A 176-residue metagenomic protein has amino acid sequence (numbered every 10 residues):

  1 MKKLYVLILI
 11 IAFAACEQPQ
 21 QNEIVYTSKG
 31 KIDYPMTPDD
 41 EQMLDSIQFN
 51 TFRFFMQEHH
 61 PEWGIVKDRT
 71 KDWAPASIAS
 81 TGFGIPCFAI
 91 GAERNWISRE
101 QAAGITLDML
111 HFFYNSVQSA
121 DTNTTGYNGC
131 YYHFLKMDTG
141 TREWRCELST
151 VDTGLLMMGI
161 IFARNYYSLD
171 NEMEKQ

Functional and structural regions predicted by a protein language model:
K2-I8: Sec-dependent signal peptide recognition, specifically the positively charged N-region followed immediately by
K3, Q18-S28, T81, V151-M157: Short, compositionally biased low-complexity segments
A12-A15: C-terminal motif of bacterial Sec signal peptides marking the signal peptidase cleavage site
Q20-A76, Q118-C130: Low-complexity, Ser/Thr/Pro/Gly-enriched N-terminal "stalk/linker" regions
G30-M43, F83-I97, F112-N115, L155-D170: Well-ordered alpha-helical scaffold segments within catalytic/enzyme domains
M36, D40, V66-T81, D138-T153: Solvent-exposed loop and edge beta-strand segments that line ligand/cofactor-binding and catalytic clefts
D45-F113: N-terminal carbohydrate-binding/catalytic regions of secreted carbohydrate-active enzymes
F112-R164, N171, K175: Extended ligand-binding groove/face enriched in aromatic
